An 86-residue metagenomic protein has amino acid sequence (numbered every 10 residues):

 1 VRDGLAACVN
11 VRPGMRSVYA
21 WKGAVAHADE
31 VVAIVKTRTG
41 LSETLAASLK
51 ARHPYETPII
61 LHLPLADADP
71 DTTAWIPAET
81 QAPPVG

Functional and structural regions predicted by a protein language model:
V1-G86: Positively charged, small/polar-rich N-terminal and surface patches that mediate targeting and assembly and bind
